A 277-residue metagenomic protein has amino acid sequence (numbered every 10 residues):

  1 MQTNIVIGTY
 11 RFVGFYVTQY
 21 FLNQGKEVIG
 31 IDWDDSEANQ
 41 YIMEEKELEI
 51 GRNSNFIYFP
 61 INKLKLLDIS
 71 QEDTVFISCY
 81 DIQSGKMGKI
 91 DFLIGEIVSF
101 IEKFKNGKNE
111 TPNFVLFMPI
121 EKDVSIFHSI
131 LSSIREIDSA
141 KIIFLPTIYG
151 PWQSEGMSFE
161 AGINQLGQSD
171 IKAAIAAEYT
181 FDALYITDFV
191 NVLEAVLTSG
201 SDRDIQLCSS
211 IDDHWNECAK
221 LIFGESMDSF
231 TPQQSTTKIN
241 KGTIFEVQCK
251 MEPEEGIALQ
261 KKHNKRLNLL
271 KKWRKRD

Functional and structural regions predicted by a protein language model:
M1-L67: N-terminal Rossmann/SDR dinucleotide-binding element
V28, A140, D204: Hydrophobic anchor at the start of a short beta-strand that flanks the dinucleotide cofactor-binding loop
S36-M43, D123-F127, H214-W215: Short, charged/polar "capping" segments at the starts of alpha-helices and the immediately preceding loops
Q40-Y41, G85-I90, S154: Conserved catalytic-core motifs of eukaryotic protein kinase domains, centered on the activation segment
L48-G95: NAD(P)H-binding glycine-rich loop region in Rossmannoid oxidoreductase-like domains and their noncatalytic homologs
E72-G85, L93-S129, K141: Conserved Rossmann-fold NAD(P)-dependent oxidoreductase catalytic core, especially the SDR/UDP-sugar
F127-V190, E194: NAD(P)-dependent short-chain dehydrogenase/reductase
V192-E252, A258-D277: Mid/C-terminal beta-alpha module of Rossmann-like enzyme folds, strongest in SDR-family dehydrogenases/epimerases
